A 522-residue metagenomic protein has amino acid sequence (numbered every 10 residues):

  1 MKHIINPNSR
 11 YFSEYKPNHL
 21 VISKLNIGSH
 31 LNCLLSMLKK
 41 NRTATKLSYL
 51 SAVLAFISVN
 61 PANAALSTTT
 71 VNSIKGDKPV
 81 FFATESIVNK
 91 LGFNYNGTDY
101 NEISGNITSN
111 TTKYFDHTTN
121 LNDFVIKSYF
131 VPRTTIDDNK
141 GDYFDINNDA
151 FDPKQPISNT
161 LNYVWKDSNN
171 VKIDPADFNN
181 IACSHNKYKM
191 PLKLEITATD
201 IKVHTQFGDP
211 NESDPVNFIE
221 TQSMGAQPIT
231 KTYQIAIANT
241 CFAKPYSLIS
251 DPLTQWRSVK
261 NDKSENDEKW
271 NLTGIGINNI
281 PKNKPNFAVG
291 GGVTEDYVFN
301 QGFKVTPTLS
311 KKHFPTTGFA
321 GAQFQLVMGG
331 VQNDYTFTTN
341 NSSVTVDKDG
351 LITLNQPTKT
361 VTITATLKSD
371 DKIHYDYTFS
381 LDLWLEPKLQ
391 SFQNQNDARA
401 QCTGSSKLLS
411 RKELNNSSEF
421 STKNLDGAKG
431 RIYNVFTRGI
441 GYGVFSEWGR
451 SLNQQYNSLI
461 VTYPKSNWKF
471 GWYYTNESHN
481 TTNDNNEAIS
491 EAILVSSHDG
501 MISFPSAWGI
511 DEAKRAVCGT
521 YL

Functional and structural regions predicted by a protein language model:
M1-R42, P285-F287: N-terminal secretory signal peptides that target proteins for export/translocation
V59-T68: Sec/Tat signal peptide C-region and signal peptidase I cleavage site
L66, W256-R257, N261, E268-A288 (+4 more regions): Short, structured beta-strand segments at or near domain termini in extracellular proteins/domains
N72-T160, S168: Long, solvent-exposed N-terminal ectodomains/accessory regions that are displayed to the extracellular/lumenal milieu
N147-V346, L351-L354: Extended, non-transmembrane interaction/recognition domains
V305-T338, T345-L414: Extracellular adhesion/carbohydrate-recognition regions
L385-E477: Conserved hydrophobic ligand-interaction patch in extracellular adhesion modules
V444-L522: Extracellular C-type lectin-like domains
